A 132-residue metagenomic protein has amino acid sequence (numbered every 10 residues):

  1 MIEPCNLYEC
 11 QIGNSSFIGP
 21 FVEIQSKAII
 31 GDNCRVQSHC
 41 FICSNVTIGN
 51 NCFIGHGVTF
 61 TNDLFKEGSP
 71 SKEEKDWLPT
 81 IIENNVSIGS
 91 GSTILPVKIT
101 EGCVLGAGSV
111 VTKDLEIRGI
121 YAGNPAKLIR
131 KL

Functional and structural regions predicted by a protein language model:
E3-I12, S16-I99, N124-P125, R130-L132: Flexible, glycine/small-residue-enriched loop-and-beta-strand segment within the central core of proteins
G89, I94, G106, V111-T112: Short hydrophobic beta-strand segments in globular cytosolic domains
T100-C103, E116-R118: Conserved catalytic segment of ABC-fold P-loop ATPases
L105, G123: Conserved G/P- and acidic residue-centered "switch" motifs that form tight phosphate/ATP-binding loops in soluble
G108, D114-E116, L132: Short glycine-rich donor-binding/catalytic loop of glycosyltransferases that coordinates the nucleotide-sugar
